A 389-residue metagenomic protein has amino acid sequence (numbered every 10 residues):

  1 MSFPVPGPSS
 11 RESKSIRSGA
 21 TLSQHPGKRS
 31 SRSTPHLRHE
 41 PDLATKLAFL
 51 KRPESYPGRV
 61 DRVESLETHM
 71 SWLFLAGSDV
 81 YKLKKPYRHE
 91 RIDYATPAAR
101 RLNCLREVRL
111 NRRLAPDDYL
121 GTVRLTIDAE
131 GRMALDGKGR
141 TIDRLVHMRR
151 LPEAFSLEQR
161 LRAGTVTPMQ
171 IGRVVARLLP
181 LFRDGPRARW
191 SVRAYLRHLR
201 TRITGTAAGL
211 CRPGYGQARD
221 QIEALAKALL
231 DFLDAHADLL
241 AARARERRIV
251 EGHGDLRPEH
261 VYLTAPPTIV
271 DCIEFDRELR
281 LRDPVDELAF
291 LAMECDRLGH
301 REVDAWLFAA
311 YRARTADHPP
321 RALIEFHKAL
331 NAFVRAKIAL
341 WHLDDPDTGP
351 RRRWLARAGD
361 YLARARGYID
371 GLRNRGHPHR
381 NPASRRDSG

Functional and structural regions predicted by a protein language model:
S2, P8-S18, S23: Low-acidity, Ser/Thr- and Arg-rich intrinsically disordered low-complexity segments
S30, K46-R245, H253, P258-V334: Conserved ATP-binding subdomain of kinase catalytic cores across diverse folds
R32-P41: N-terminal non-globular leader segments, chiefly Sec-dependent signal peptides
K337-N381: ATP/Mg2+ or Mg2+-diphosphate-binding catalytic cores that bind nucleotide phosphates or diphosphates via glycine-rich
P382-A383, S388-G389: Phosphate-binding active sites in nucleotide-utilizing proteins
